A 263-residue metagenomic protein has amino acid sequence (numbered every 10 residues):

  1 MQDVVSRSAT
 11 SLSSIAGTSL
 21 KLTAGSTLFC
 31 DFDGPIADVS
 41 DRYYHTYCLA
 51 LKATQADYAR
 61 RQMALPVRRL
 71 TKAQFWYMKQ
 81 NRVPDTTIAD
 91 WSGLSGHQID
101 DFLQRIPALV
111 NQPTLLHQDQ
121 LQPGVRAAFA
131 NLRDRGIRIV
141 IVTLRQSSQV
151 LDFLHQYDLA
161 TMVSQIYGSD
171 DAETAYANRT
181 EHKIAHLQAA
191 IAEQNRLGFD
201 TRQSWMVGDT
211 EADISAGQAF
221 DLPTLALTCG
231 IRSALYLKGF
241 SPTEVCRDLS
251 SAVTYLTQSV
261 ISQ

Functional and structural regions predicted by a protein language model:
A16, L22-P123: N-terminal helical cap/lid subdomain that shapes the substrate entry/recognition surface in HAD-like hydrolases
P35, R42, S147, A212 (+1 more regions): Conserved Rossmann-like nucleotide-cofactor binding loop
R42, Q120-G124, R145, D209 (+1 more regions): Short beta->alpha linker loops
Y43, L121, T180-K183, L187 (+1 more regions): Conserved donor sugar-nucleotide recognition element shared by glycan-biosynthetic enzymes
N111-I141, S147-L151: Short, acidic loop-to-helix structural element flanking the phosphoryl-transfer center in phosphate-processing enzymes
R126-R133, I191, I214-Q218: Surface-exposed amphipathic alpha-helices with a cationic face
V140, S147-W205, Q218-A219, Y236-K238: Substrate-recognition "cap/lid" segment bordering the active-site pocket of phosphatases
M206-V245: Acidic, Mg2+-coordinating phosphoryl-transfer loop and its flanking beta/alpha structural elements, shared across
